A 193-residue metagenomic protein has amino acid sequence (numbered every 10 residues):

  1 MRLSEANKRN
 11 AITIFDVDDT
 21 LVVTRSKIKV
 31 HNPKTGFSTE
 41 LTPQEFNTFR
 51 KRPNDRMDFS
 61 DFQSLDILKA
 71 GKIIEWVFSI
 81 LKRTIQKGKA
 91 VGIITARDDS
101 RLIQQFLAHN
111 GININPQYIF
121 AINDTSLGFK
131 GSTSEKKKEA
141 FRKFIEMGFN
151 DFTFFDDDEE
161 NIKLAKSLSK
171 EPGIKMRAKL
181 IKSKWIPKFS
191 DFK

Functional and structural regions predicted by a protein language model:
M1-A6, F189: Proteolytic processing junctions in secreted/extracellular precursors, especially proprotein convertase/trypsin-like
K8-G128: Alpha-helical substrate-recognition element adjacent to the catalytic core
A11, K137-E160: Conserved Lys-Pro-Asp/Glu-containing loop-to-beta segment of HAD-superfamily phosphomonoesterases, centered on
Q86, Q105-I114, R142-M147, K166-I174: Short, surface-exposed basic-aromatic patches at helix termini and helix-loop junctions that form
D99-S100, L107, S132-F144: Short loop-to-alpha-helix "cap/lid" segments that border enzyme active sites across diverse enzyme classes
D124-S132, K184-S190: A short acidic, often aromatic-flanked loop/helix-cap motif at beta-alpha or helix-coil junctions that lines enzyme
F149-K193: Acidic, Mg2+-coordinating phosphoryl-transfer loop and its flanking beta/alpha structural elements, shared across
